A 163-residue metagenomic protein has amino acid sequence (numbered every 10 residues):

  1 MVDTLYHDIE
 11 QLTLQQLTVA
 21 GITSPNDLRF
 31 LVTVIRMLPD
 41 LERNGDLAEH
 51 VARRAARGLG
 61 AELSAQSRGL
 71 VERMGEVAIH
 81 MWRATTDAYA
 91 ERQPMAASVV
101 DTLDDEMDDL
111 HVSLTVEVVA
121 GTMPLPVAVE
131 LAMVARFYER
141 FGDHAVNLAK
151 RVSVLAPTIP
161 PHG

Functional and structural regions predicted by a protein language model:
M1-G163: Cytosolic, long alpha-helical scaffolding segments
